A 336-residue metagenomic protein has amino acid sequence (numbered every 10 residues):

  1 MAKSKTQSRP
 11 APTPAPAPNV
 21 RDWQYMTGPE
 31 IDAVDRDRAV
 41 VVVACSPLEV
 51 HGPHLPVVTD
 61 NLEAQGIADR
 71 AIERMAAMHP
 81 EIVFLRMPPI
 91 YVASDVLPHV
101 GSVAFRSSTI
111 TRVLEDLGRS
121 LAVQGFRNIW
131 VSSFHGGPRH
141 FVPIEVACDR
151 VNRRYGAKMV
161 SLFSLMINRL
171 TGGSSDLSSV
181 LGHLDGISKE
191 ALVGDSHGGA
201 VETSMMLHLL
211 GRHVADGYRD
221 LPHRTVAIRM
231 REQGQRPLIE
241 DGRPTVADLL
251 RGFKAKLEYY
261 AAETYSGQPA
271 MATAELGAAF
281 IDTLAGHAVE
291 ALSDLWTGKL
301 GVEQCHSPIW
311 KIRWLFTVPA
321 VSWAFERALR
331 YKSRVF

Functional and structural regions predicted by a protein language model:
A2-N128, F134-F336: Extended, histidine- and acidic-residue-enriched regions that form the cofactor-binding/catalytic faces
